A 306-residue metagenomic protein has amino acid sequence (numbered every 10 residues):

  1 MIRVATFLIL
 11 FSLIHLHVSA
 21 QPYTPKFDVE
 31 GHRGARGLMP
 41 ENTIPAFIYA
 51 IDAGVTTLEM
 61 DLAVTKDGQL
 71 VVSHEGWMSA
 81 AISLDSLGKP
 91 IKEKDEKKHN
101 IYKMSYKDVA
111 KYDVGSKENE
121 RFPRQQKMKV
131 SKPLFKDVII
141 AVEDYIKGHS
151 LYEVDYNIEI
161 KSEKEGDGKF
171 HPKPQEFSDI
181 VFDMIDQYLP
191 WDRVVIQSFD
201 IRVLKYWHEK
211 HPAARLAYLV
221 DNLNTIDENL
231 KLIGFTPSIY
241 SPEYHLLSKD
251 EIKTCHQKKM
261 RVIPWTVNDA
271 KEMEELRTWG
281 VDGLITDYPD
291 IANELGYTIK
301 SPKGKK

Functional and structural regions predicted by a protein language model:
M1-Y23: Bacterial Sec-dependent N-terminal signal peptides
A20-K306: Phosphate-group recognition and catalysis centered on beta-loop-alpha active-site segments
